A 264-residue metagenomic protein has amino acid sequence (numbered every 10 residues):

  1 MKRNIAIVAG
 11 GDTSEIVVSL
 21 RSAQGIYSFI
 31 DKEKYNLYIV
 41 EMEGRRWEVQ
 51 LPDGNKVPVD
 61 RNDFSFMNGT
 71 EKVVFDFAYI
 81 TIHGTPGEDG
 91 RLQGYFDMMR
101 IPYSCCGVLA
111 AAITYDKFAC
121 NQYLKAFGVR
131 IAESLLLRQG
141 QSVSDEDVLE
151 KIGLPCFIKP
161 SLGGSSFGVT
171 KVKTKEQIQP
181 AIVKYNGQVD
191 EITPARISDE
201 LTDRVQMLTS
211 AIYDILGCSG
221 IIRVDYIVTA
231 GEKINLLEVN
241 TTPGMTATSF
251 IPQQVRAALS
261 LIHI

Functional and structural regions predicted by a protein language model:
M1-S104, V108-L109, I113-Y115, A119 (+1 more regions): ATP-binding N-terminal substructure of ATP-dependent carboxylate-amine bond-forming enzymes
R3-A9, T13, R21, I113-N186: Active-site nucleotide/adenylate-binding loops and adjacent lid/helix of ATP-dependent enzymes
D31, D97, K125, E150 (+1 more regions): Anion (oxyanion) recognition and catalysis
G44, Q141, S161-G164, V228-A230 (+1 more regions): Glycine-rich beta-alpha junction loops
K184-T229: A long amphipathic alpha-helix within ATP-dependent nucleotide-binding catalytic cores
D214-T246, V255: Conserved metal-phosphate-binding beta-hairpin within the catalytic cores of diverse ATP-dependent phosphoryl-transfer
I262-I264: Conserved small/polar residues in nucleotide/adenosyl-binding loops
